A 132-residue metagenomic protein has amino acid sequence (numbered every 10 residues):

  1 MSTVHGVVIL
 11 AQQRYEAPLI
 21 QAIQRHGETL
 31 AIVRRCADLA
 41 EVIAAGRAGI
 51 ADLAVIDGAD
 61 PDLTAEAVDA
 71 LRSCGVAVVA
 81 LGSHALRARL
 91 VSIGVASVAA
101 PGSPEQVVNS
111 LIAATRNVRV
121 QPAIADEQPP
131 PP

Functional and structural regions predicted by a protein language model:
M1-P131: Acidic-aromatic/histidine active-site loop/patch
